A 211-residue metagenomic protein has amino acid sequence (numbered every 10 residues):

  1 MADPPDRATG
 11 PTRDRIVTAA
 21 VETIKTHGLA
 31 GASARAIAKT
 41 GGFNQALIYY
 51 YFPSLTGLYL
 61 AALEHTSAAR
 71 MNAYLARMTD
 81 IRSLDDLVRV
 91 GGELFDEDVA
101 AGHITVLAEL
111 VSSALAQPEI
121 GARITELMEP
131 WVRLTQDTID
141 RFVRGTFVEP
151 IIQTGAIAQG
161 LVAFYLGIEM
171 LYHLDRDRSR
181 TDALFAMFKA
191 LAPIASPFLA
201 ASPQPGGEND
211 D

Functional and structural regions predicted by a protein language model:
A2-D6: Short Lys/Arg-rich basic patches
R15, A19-G57, A61: Helix-turn-helix
R15, A19-T26, A73, R77 (+3 more regions): Solvent-exposed, amphipathic alpha-helical segments
P53-G57, M78-R82, V99, L115 (+2 more regions): Residues in soluble alpha-helical coiled-coils and helical-bundle/repeat scaffolds
A61, N72-I104, T154-L161: Hydrophobic alpha-helical connector segments
E64-A69: Short, basic, alpha-helical segments at the C-terminal edge of helix-turn-helix-like DNA-binding modules
D85, E119-T125, E129, F142-D211: Hydrophobic/aromatic-rich alpha-helical bundle segments in the mid-to-C-terminal region
D86, V99-T125: Amphipathic alpha-helical segments used for helix-helix packing
